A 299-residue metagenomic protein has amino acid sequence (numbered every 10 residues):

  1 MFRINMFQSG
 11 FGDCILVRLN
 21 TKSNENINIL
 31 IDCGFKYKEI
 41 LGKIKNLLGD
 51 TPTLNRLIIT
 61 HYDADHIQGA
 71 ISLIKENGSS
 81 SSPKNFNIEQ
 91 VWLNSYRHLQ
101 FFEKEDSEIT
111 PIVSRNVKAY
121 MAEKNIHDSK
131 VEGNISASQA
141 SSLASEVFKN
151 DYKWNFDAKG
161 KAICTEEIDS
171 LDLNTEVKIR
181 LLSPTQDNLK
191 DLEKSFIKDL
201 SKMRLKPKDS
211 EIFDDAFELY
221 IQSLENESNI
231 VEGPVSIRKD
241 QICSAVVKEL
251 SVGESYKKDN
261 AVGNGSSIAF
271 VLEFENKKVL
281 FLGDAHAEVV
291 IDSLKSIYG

Functional and structural regions predicted by a protein language model:
M1-R56, G263-E288: Conserved beta-strand hairpin/beta-sheet module of binuclear metal-dependent hydrolase folds, prominently
F11, Y37-K38, Y62-Q68, H98-Q100 (+1 more regions): Active-site environment of divalent metal-dependent phosphoester hydrolases
L16-R18, L41-G42, I67-S72, F102-E105 (+1 more regions): A short acidic (Asp/Glu
N26-I27, K38-V91, G299: Active-site metal-binding motif and surrounding structural segment of the metallo-beta-lactamase
D32, N55-D65, V131, K258 (+1 more regions): Conserved aromatic-histidine-acidic binding/catalytic patches
C33-F35, Y62, Y96, P184-Q186 (+1 more regions): Active-site metal-binding loops of divalent metal-dependent hydrolases
N77-K278: Flexible, acidic/histidine-containing loops and adjacent segments that form or flank the divalent-metal
A285-G299: Active/binding-pocket-proximal capping segment
